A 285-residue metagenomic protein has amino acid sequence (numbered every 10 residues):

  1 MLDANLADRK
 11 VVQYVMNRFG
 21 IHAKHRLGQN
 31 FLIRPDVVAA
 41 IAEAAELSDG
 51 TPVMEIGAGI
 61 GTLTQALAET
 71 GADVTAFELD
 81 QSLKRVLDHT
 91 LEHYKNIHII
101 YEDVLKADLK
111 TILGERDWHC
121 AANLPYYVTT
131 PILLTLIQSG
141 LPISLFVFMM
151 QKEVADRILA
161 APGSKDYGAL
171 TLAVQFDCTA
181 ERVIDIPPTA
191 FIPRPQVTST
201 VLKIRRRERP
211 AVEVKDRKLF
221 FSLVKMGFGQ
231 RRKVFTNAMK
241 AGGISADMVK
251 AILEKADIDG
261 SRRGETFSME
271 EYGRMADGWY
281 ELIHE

Functional and structural regions predicted by a protein language model:
M1-M226, E254, E265, R274 (+1 more regions): Catalytic cores of RNA-modifying enzymes
K240-A241: Short helix-coil junctions and helix-kink-helix linkers
I258-E271: Catalytic core of IPPT-family isopentenyl/dimethylallyl transferases that prenylate adenosine-containing substrates
